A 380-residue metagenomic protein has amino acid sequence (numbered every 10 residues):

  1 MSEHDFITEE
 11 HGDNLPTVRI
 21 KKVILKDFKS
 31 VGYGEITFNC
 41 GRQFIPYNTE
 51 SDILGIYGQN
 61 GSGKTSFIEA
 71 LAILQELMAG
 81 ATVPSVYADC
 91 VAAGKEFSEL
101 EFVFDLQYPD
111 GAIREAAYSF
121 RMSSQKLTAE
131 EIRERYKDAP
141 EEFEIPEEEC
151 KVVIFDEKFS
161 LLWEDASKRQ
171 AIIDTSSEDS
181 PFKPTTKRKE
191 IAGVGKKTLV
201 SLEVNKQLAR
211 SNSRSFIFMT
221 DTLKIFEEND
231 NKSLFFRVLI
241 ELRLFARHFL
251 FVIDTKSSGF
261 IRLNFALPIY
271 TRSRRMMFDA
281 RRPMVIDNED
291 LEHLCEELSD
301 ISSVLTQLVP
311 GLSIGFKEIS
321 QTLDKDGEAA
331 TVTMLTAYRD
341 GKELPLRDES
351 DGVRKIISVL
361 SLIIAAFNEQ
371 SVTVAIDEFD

Functional and structural regions predicted by a protein language model:
S2-I73: Pre-Walker A-like glycine/lysine-rich segment at the N-terminus of P-loop NTPase domains
R19, G32, E96-L100, R114-A116 (+2 more regions): Residues at beta-strand starts and edge strands
L25-D27, F102-D110, F159-L161, T336-D340: Short acidic, glycine-rich loop/turn motifs
Y33, D110-A117, G341-L344: Short, mixed charged/polar active-site loops that provide acid/base catalysis or chelate metal/phosphate cofactors
E50-Q59, D324-I364, S371, I376-D380: Conserved ABC ATPase signature
L54, I68-I132, A139: Conserved P-loop NTP-binding catalytic core
V86, L312-A330: Long, charged, glycine-rich C-terminal linkers/tails
Q125-V309: Electropositive, glycine-dotted interaction segments that contact anionic polymers or phosphate-rich ligands
